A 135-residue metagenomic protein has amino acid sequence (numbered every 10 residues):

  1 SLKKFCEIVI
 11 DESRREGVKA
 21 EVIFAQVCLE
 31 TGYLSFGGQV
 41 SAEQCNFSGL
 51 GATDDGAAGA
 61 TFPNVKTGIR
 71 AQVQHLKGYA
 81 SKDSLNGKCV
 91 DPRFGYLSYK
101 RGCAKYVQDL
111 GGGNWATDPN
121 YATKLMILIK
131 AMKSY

Functional and structural regions predicted by a protein language model:
S1-Y135: Catalytic cores of secreted/periplasmic lytic hydrolases that degrade extracellular macromolecules
